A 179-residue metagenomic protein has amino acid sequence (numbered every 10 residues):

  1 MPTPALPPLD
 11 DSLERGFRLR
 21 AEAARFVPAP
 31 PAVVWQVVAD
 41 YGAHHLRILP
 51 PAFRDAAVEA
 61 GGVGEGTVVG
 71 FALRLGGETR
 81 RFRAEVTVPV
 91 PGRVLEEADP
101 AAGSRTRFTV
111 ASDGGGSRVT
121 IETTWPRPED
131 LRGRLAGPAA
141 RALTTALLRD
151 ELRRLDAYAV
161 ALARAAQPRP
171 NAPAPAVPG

Functional and structural regions predicted by a protein language model:
M1-A60, A176-G179: Hydrophobic ligand-binding cavity/cleft-lining segments
R15, E96-D150, A166: Beta-strand/loop substructures that line and gate deep hydrophobic ligand-binding cavities in soluble
F26, G42-L46, D55-R105, D150-G179: Glycine-rich portal/gate segments that line the openings of hydrophobic small-molecule binding cavities
F26-P30, A72-G76, T87-P89, A111-D113 (+1 more regions): Solvent-exposed residues in well-ordered beta-strands and their adjoining turns, especially edge/terminal strands
P30-V33, V37, L143, L147 (+1 more regions): Short amphipathic alpha-helical segments
